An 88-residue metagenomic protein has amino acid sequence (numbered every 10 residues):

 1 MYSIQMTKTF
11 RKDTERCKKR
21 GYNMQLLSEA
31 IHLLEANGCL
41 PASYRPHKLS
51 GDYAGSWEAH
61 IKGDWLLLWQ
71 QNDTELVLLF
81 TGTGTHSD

Functional and structural regions predicted by a protein language model:
S3, T9-Q25, E29, S50 (+2 more regions): Enriched for short, Lys/Arg-rich terminal
L33-H60: A short, surface-exposed loop/turn module that caps and links secondary-structure elements
